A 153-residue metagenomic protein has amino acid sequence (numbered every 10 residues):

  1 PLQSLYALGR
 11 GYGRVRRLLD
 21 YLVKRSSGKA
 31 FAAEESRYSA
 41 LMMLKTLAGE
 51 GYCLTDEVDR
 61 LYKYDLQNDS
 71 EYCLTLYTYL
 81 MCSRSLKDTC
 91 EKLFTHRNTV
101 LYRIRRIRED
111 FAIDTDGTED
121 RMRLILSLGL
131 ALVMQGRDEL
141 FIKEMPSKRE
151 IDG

Functional and structural regions predicted by a protein language model:
P1-G153: Cytosolic nucleotide-utilizing catalytic cores of signal-transduction proteins
